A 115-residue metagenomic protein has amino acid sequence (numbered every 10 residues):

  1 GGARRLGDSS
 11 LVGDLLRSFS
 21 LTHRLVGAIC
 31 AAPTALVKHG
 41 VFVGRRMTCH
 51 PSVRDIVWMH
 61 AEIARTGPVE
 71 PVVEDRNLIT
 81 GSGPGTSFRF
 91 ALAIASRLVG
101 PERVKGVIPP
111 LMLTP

Functional and structural regions predicted by a protein language model:
G1-P115: Active-site-adjacent pocket-lining segments in enzyme domains
